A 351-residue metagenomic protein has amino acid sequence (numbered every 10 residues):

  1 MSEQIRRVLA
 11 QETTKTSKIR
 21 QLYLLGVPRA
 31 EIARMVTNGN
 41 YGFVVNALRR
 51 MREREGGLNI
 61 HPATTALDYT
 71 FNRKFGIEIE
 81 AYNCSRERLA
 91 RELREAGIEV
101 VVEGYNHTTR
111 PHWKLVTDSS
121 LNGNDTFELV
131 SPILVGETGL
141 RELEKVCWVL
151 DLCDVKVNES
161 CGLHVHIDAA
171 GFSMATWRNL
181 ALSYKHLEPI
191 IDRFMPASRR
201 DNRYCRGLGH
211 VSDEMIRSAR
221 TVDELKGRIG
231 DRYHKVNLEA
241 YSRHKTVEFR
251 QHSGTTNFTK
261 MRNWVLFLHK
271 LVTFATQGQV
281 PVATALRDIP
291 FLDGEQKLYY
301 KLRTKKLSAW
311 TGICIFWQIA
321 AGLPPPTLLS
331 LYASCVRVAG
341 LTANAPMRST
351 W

Functional and structural regions predicted by a protein language model:
M1-V8: Short, Lys/Arg-enriched N-terminal segment that forms or immediately precedes the first helix of a structured domain
A10-V27: Short, amphipathic alpha-helical "recognition" segments used to contact nucleic acids or chromatin
L22, M35, F43-M51: Residues in the recognition helix of alpha-helical DNA-binding motifs
L25-M35, G162-H164: Short, charged amphipathic recognition helices of the HTH superfamily and cognate SANT/SANTA-like modules
E31, G42, R52-K156, A170-W351: C-terminal accessory/tail domains of diverse enzymes
G39: Trihelical helix-turn-helix/Myb-like DNA-binding core that engages the DNA major groove
